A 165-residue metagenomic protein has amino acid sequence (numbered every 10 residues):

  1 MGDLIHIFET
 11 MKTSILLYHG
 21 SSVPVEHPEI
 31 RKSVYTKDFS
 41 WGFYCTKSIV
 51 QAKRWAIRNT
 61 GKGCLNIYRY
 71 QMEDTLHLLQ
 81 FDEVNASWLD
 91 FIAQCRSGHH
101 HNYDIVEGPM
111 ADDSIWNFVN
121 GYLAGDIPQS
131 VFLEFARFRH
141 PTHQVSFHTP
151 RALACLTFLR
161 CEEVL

Functional and structural regions predicted by a protein language model:
G2-I15, K37-D38, R54, R58-L165: Conserved NAD+-utilizing ADP-ribose enzyme module
K12-F43, Q51-R58: Glycine-rich loop/turn
